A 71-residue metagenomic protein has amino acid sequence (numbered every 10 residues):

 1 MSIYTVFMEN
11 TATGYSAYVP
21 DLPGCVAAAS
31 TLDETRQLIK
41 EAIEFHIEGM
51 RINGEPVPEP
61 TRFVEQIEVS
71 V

Functional and structural regions predicted by a protein language model:
M1-T5, Q37-V71: Short, charged, surface-exposed hinge/linker loops at domain edges that act as mobile lids or interdomain connectors
Y4, Y15, C25-A27: Structural detector for hydrophobic anchor residues on beta-strands
F7-V19: Short aromatic-glycine-(Arg/Gly/Cys) micro-motifs in beta-strand/loop hairpins
T13, G24, F45: Active-site micro-motifs of SAM-dependent methyltransferase domains
Y18, R36-Q37: Short, surface-exposed helix/turn micro-motifs that flank interaction/cofactor sites
P20-P23, P58: Proline-centered helix-kink/hinge sites
P23-D33: A short, exposed loop/beta-hairpin motif centered on an aromatic-Gly-Thr core
